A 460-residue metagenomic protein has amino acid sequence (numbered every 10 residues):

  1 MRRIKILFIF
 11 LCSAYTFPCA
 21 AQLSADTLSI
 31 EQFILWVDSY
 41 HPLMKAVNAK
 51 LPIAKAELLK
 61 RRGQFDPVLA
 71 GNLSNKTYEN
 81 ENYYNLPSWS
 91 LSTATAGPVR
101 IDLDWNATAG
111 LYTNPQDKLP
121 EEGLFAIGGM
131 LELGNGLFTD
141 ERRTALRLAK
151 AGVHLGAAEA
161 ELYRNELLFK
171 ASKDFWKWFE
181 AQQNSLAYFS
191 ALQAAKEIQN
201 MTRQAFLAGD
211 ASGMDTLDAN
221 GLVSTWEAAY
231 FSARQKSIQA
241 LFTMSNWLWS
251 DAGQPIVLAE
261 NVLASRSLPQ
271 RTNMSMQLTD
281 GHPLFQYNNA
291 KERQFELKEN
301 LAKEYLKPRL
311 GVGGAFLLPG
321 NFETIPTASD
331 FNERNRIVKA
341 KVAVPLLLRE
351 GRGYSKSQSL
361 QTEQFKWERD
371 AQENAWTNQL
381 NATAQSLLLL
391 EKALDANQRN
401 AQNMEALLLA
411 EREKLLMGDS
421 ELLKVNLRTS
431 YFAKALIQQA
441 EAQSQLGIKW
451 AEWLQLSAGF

Functional and structural regions predicted by a protein language model:
I4-A14: Sec-dependent N-terminal signal peptides
A14-A20: N-terminal signal peptide c-region/cleavage motif recognized by signal peptidases
A21-S88, E141-T144, L148-K150, A252 (+6 more regions): Bacterial Sec-pathway N-terminal export signals of envelope proteins
L23, N72-L131, E260-P269, N300 (+1 more regions): Small/polar, glycine/serine/threonine/aspartate-rich low-complexity segments that form flexible
I34, A46-R61, Y163, L167-F189 (+6 more regions): Amphipathic alpha-helical coiled-coil segments
K45-A49, R62, P98-P120, G134-E159 (+8 more regions): Sec/SRP-type N-terminal targeting helices
A151, A157-Q277, S386, L390 (+3 more regions): Periplasmic alpha-helical coiled-coil/stalk elements that build and connect Gram-negative outer-membrane
S232, L248, L284-Y287, G314: Acidic, serine/threonine- and glycine-rich low-complexity intrinsically disordered segments that serve as flexible
